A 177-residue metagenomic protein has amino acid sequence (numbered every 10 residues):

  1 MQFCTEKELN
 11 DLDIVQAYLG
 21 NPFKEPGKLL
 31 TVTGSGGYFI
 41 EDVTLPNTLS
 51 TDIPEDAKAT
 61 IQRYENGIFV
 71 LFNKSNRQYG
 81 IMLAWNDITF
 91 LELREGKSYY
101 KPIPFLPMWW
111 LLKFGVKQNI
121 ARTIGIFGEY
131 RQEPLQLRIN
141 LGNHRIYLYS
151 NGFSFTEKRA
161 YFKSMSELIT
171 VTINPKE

Functional and structural regions predicted by a protein language model:
M1-I40, D87-E177: Acidic, Ser/Thr- and proline-rich intrinsically disordered linker/docking segments of eukaryotic scaffolds
K24-L71: Short, contiguous, well-structured surface segments enriched in hydrophobic/aromatic residues
D52-K113: Phosphoinositide-binding peripheral membrane targeting modules
